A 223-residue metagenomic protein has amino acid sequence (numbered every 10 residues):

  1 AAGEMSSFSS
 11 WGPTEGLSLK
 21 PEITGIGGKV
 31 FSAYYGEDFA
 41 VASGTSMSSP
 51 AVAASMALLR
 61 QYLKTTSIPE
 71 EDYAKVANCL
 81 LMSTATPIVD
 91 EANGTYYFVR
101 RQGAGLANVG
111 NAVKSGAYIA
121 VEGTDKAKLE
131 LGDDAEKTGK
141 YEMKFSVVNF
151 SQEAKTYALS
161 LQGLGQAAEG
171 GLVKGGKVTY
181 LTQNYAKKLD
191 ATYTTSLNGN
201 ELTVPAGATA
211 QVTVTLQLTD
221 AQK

Functional and structural regions predicted by a protein language model:
A1-P21, Y35: Structured lumen-facing ectodomains of secretory-pathway proteins
E4-S9, V109-K155, Q162-G163, E201: Beta-sheet-dominated interaction scaffolds and their linkers
T24-A92: Hydrolase catalytic cores
K29, M47, S55, R60 (+6 more regions): Mobile, glycine-rich extracellular loop/lid and propeptide segments that shape or gate substrate/ligand access
E37-S43, K64-S67, E91-R100, A107 (+2 more regions): Short beta-alpha connecting loops at secondary-structure transitions that line or flank enzyme active sites
G44, G132-K140, P205-Q211: Solvent-exposed, conformationally flexible loop/turn segments
I119-L129, Q152-T215: Surface-exposed binding patches on compact interaction domains or structured appendages
Q217-K223: Terminal connector regions
